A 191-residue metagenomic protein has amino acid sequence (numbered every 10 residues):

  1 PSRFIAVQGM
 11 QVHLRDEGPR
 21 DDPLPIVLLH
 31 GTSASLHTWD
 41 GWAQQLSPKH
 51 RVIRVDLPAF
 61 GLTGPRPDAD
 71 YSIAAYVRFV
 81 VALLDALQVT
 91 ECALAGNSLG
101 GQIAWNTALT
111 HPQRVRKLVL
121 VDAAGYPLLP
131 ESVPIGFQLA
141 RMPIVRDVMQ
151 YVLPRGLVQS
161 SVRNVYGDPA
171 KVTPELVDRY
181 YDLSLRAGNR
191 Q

Functional and structural regions predicted by a protein language model:
R3-E17, L57-L99: Active-site loop/oxyanion-hole signature of alpha/beta-hydrolase fold enzymes
M10-Q11, D16-L62: Conserved HGGG/HGGXW glycine-rich cap/lid loop of the alpha/beta-hydrolase fold
V12, E131-I135, Q150-Q191: Conserved alpha/beta-hydrolase catalytic His-Asp/Glu region
H13, P25, K49-R51, Q88-A93 (+1 more regions): Structural signature of beta-strand start/N-cap positions in the alpha/beta core of ABC transporter nucleotide-binding
H30-T32, C92, G96-G101, W105: Conserved alpha/beta-hydrolase "nucleophile elbow" surrounding the catalytic nucleophile
D40, V81, W105-L109: Short, hydrophobic alpha-helix immediately C-terminal to the catalytic nucleophile
R66, W105, L109, R116-V148: Flexible "cap/lid" loop of the alpha/beta hydrolase fold
